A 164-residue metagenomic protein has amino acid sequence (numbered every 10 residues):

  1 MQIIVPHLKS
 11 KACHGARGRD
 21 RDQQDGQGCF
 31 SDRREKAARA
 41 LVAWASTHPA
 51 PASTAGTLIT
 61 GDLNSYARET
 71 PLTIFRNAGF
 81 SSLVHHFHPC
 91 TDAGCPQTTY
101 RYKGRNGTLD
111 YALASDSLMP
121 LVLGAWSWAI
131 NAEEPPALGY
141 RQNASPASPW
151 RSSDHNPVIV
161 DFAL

Functional and structural regions predicted by a protein language model:
M1-Q24, L164: Beta-strand-turn-beta hairpins that frame and shape the catalytic cleft of phosphate-ester-processing enzymes
I3, L58-I59: Beta-strand elements within well-structured catalytic alpha/beta cores of enzymes that handle phosphate/sulfate esters
L8, D62-L63: Active-site metal-binding loops of divalent metal-dependent hydrolases
Q24-G28, A144-S145: A general, composition-driven signal for non-globular sequence regions
Q27-S31, S65: Short, surface-exposed loop/turn motifs that are enriched in glycine and acidic residues and include a nearby proline
F30-A38: Phosphate/oxyanion-binding active-site loops and adjacent basic polyanion-contact surfaces
E35, A45-L58, N64-L164: Metal-dependent phosphoester-hydrolase catalytic domains
